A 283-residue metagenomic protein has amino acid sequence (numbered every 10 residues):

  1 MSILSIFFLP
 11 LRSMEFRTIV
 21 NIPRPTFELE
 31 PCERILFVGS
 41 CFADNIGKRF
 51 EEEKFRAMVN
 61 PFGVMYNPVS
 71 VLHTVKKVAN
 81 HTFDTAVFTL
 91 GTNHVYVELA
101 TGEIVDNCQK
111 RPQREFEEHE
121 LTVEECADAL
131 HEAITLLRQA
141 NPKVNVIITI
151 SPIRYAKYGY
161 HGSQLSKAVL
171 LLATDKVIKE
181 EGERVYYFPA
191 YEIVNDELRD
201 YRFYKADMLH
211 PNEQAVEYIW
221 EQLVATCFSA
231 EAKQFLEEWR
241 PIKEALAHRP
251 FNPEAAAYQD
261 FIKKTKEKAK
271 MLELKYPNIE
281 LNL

Functional and structural regions predicted by a protein language model:
F7-L283: Extracellular glycan-modifying ectodomains
